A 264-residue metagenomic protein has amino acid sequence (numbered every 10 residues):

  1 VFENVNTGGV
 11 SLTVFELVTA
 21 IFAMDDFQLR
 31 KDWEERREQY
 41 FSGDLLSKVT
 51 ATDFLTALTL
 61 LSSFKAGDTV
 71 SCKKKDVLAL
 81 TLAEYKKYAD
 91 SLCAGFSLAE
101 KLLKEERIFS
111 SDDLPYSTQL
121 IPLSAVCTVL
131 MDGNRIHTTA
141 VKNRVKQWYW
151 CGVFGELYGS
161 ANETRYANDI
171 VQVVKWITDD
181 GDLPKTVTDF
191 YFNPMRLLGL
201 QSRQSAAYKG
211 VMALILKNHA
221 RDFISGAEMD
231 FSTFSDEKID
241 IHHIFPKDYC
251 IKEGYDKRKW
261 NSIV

Functional and structural regions predicted by a protein language model:
N4-T7, A23, V129-D132, Q147 (+4 more regions): Short, well-ordered loop/turn and helix-capping segments at boundaries between secondary-structure elements and domains
N4-T7, L12-F41: Phosphate-backbone binding and catalysis cores of DNA-processing enzymes
V5, A94-A99, D240, F245: Short amphipathic alpha-helical "interface-anchor" segments enriched in bulky aromatics
L17-T19, G43-L197: A cross-family structural signal marking well-folded subdomains
V153-E253: Intrinsically disordered, low-complexity N-proximal targeting/linker segments that flank membranes
R258-V264: C-terminal soluble interaction/assembly domains
